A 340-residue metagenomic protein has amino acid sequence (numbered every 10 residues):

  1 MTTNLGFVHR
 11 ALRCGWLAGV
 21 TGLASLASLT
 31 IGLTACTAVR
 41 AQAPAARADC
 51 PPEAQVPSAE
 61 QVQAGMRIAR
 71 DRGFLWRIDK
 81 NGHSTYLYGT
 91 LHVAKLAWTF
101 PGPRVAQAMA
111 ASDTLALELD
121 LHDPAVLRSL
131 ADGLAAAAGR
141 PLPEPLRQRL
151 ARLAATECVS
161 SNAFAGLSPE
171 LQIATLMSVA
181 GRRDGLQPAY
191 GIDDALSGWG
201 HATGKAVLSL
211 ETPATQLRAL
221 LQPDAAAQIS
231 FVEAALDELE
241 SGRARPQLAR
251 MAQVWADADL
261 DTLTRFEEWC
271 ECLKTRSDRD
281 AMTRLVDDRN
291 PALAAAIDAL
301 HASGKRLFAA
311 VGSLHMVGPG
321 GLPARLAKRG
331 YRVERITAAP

Functional and structural regions predicted by a protein language model:
M1-C14: N-terminal secretory signal peptides that target proteins for export/translocation
R13-A35: Bacterial N-terminal signal peptides
G19, G102, N290-A294: Short, well-ordered alpha-helical scaffold segments within catalytic/effector domains
L29-A48: Signal peptide processing junction and immediate N-terminal pro/mature segment of secreted/exported proteins
T37, P51-E53, Y331: Catalytic cores of phosphodiester-bond-cleaving enzymes
P44-R67, R72-L285: Structured, acidic catalytic/metal-binding patches in enzyme active sites
R279-P340: A cross-kingdom marker for long, charged
